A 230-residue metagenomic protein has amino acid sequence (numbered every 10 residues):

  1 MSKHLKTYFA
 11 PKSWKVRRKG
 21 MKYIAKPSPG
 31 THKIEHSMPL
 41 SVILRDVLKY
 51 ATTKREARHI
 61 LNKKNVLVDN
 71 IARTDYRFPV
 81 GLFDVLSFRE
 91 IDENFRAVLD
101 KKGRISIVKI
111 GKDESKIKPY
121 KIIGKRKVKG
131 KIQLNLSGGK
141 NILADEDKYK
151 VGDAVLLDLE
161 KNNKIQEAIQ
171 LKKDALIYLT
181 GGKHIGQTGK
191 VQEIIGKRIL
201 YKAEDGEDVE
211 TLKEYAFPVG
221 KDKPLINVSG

Functional and structural regions predicted by a protein language model:
M1-G230: Ferredoxin-like alpha/beta domains used as RNA- or RNAP-binding modules
